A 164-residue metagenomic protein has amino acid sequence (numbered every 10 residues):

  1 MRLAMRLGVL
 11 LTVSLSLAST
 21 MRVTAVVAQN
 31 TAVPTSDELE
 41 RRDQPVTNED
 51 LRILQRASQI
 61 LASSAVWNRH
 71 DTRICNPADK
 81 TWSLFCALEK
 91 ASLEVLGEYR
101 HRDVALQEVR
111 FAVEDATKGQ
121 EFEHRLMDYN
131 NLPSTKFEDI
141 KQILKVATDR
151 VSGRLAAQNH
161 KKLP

Functional and structural regions predicted by a protein language model:
M1-L7: Positively charged n-region of N-terminal signal peptides that target proteins for export
G8-S19: Bacterial N-terminal signal peptides
V13, V27-N30, V113, T117: N-terminal regions of proteins, emphasizing targeting and processing segments when present
T20-A32: Signal peptide processing junction and immediate N-terminal pro/mature segment of secreted/exported proteins
T31-L54: N-terminal low-complexity, Pro/Thr/Ser-rich intrinsically disordered segments that act as propeptides or flexible
P34-R41, E89, F122-R125: Acidic/histidine-rich, surface-exposed loop or edge segments in extracytoplasmic proteins
E49-A112: Short N-proximal segments of mature Sec-exported proteins
K90-P164: Compact alpha-helical subdomains of small soluble proteins
